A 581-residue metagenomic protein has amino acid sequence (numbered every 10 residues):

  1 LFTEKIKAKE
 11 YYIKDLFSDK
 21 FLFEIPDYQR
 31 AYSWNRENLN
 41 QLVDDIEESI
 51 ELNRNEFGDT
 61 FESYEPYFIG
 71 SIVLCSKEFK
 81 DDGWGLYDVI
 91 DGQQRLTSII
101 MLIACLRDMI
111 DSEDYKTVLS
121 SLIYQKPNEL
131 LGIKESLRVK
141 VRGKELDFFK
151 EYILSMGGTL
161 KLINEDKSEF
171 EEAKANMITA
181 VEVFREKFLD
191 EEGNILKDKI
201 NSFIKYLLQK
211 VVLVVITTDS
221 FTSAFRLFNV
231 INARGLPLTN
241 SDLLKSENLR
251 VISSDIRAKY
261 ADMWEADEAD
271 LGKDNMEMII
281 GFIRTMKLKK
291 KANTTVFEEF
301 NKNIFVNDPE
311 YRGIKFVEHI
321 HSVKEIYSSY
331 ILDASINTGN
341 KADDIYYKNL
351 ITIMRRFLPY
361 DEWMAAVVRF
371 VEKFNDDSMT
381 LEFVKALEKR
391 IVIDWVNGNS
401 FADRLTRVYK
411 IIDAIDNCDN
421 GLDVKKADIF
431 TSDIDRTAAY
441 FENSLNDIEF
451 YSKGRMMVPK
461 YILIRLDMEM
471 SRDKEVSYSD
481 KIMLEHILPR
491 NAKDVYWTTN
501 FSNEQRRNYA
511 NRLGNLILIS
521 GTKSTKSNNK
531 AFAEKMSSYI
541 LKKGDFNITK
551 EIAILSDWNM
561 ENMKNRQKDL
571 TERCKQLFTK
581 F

Functional and structural regions predicted by a protein language model:
F2-N293, S537-S538, K543, I552 (+1 more regions): Glycine- and hydrophobic-rich flexible loops that cap the catalytic core of alpha/beta enzyme folds
F23-A31, D81-D88, L208-V214, F225-N229 (+6 more regions): Glycine- and acidic
E48-D82, D413-I552, S556, L577-F578: Betabetaalpha-Me/HNH-type nuclease active-site subdomain
Y64, D88-R95, F203-L208, I216-S223 (+9 more regions): Secondary-structure capping and boundary motifs in well-ordered enzyme cores
L102, F228-V230, N240-K245, F316 (+4 more regions): Composition- and surface-driven signal marking solvent-exposed, interaction-prone regions in large proteins
M109-S112, G235-P237, E372-M379, M468-K474: Short helix-capping/linker segments at secondary-structure and domain boundaries
V212, S241-L244, N248-K460: A cross-family structural signal marking well-folded subdomains
F228, V368, V384, E388 (+4 more regions): Generic hydrophobic alpha-helical scaffold/packing signal
